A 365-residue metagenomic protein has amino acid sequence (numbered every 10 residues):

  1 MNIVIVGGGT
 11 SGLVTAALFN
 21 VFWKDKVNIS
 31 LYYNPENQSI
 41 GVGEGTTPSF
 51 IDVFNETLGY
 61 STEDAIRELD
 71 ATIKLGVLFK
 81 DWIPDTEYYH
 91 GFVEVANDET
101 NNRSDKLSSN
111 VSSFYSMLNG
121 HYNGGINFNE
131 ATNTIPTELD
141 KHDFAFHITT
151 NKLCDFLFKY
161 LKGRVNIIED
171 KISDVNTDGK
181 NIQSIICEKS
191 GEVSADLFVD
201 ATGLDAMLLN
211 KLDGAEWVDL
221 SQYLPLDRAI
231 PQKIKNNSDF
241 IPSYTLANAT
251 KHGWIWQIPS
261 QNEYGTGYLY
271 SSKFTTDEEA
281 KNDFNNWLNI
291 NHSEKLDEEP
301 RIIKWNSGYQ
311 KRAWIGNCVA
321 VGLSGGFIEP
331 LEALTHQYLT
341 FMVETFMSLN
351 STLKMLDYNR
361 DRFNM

Functional and structural regions predicted by a protein language model:
M1-G9: Beta1/beta-strand and adjacent pyrophosphate-binding region of the FAD-binding site in flavoprotein oxidoreductases
G12-L13: N-terminal Rossmann-fold NAD(P) dinucleotide-binding loop
N20-V42: Glycine-rich FAD pyrophosphate-binding loop
Q38-E130: Dinucleotide-binding Rossmann-like beta1-alpha1 core, especially the glycine-rich loop that anchors the ADP
T72-V111, I241-N289: Extended catalytic-interface subdomain
H142-A280, V343: Predominantly flavin-linked oxidoreductase catalytic cores and closely associated redox partners
T250-W305, S324-T340, T352, L356: Conserved FAD/dinucleotide-binding core of flavoprotein oxidoreductases
T345-M365: Active-site-proximal substrate-binding core of FAD-dependent oxidoreductases
